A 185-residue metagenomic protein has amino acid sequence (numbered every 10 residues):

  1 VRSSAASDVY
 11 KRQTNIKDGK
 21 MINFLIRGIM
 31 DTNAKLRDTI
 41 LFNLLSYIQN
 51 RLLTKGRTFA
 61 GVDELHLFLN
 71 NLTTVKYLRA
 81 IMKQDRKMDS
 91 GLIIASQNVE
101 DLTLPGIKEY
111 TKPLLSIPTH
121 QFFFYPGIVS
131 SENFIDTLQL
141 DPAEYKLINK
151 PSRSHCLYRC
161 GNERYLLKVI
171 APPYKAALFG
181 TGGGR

Functional and structural regions predicted by a protein language model:
V1-A6, Y10: Single conserved hydrophobic/aromatic residue that forms the stacking wall/gate of nucleotide- or nucleobase-binding
R2, T14, L52-L53: Generic structural signal for beta-strand residues in well-ordered domains
A6, K20-I22, S154, Y165: A generic secondary-structure signal marking the coil-to-beta-strand transition
K11-N23: Active-site-adjacent bridging/hinge elements
R12-N15, P113, I148-K150: Replace "in large, NTP-powered and nucleic-acid-processing enzymes" with "in large, NTP-powered factors and other
R27-L147, P173-K175: Conserved P-loop NTPase motor cores
P142-R185: Phosphate-binding and hydrolysis-coupling loops of NTP-dependent motor/remodeling domains
